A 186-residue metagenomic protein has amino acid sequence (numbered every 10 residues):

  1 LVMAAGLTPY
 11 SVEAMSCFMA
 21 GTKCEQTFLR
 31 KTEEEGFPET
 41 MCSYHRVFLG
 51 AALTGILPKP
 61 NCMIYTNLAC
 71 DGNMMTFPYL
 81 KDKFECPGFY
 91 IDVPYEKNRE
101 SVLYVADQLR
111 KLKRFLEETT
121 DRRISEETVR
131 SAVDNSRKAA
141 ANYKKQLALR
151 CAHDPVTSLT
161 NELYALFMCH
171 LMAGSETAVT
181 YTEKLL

Functional and structural regions predicted by a protein language model:
L1-T128: Trp/Phe/Arg-rich N-terminal binding region typifying the photolyase-homology
R110, R114-L186: A charged, amphipathic alpha-helical module
